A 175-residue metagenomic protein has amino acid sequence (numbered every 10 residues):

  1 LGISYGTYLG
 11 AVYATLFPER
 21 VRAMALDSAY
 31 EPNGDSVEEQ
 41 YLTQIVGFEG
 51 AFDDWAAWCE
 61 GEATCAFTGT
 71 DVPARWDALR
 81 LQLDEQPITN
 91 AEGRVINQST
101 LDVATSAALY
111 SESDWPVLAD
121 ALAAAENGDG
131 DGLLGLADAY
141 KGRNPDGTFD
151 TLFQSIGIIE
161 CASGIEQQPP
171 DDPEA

Functional and structural regions predicted by a protein language model:
L1-A14: Glycine-rich nucleophile elbow surrounding the catalytic serine of serine-hydrolase chemistry
L1-G2, V21, F67-T68, G93 (+1 more regions): Short, surface-exposed helix-loop/turn micro-motifs enriched in polar/charged residues
I3, F48, D150: Charged, low-complexity surface patches
S4, S28-Y30, I165: Short, flexible loop/turn elements at secondary-structure junctions
V12-R75, D120-P145: A catalytic-pocket lid/entrance helix-loop region that shapes and gates access to the active site across common
P73-A175: Alpha/beta-hydrolase fold active-site neighborhood
